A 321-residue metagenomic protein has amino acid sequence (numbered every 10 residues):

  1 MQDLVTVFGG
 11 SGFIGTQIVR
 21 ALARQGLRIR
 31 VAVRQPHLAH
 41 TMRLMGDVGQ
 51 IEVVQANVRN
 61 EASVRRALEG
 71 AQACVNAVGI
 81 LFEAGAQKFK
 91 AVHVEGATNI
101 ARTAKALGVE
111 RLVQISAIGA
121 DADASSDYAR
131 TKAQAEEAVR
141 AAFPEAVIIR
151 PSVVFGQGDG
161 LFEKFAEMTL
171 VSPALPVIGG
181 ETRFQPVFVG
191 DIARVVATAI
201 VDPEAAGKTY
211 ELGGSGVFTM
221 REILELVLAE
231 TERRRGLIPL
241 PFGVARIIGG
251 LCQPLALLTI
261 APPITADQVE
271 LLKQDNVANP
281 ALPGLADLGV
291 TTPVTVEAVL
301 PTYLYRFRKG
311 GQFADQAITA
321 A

Functional and structural regions predicted by a protein language model:
D3-Q25: N-terminal Rossmann NAD(P)H-binding glycine-rich loop of SDR-like oxidoreductase domains
F8, A32, A77-V78, L112-I118 (+1 more regions): SDR active-site strand-loop-helix element
I18, A122-R233: Oxidoreductase cofactor-interface core, primarily capturing Rossmann-like NAD(P)-dependent enzymes
L27-H37: Conserved glycine-rich Rossmann-like NAD(P)H-binding loop of the short-chain dehydrogenase/reductase
P36-N99, T103-A106, I118-A122: NAD(P)H-binding glycine-rich loop region in Rossmannoid oxidoreductase-like domains and their noncatalytic homologs
T41, K164-V189, R234-N279: Alpha-helical membrane-targeting segments
K90-A97, V113, K132, Q185: Short alpha-helix in the Rossmann-fold core of NAD(P)-dependent oxidoreductases
G243-A321: A hydrophobic C-terminal alpha-helical subdomain
